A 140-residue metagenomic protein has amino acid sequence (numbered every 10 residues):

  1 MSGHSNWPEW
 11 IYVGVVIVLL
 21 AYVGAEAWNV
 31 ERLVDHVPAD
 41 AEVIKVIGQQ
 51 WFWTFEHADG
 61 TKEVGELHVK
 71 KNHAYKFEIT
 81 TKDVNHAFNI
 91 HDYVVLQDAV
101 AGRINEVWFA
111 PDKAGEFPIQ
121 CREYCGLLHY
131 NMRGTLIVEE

Functional and structural regions predicted by a protein language model:
M1-I11, L67, I90-A114: Extracytoplasmic beta-sandwich strand-turn segments characteristic of Greek-key/jelly-roll folds
M1-L67: Extracytoplasmic entry segments of secretory-pathway proteins
A39-A41, K62-V64, K70-A74, D83-N85 (+3 more regions): Extracytoplasmic
Q49-W51, N72-A74, T80-V84, Y93 (+3 more regions): Solvent-exposed coil/turn segments that connect beta secondary-structure elements in extracytoplasmic/periplasmic
T54-D59, D83-A101, G134: Histidine- and aromatic-enriched segments that form or immediately flank copper-ligand environments
Q97-E140: Extracellular/periplasmic metallocenter environments
